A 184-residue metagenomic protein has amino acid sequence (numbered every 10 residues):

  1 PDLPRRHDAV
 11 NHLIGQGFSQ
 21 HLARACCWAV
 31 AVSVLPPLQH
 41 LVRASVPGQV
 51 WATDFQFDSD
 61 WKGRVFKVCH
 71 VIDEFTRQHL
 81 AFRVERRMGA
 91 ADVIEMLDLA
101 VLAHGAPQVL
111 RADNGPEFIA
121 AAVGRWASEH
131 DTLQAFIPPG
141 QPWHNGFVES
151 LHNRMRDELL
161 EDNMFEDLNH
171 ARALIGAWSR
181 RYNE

Functional and structural regions predicted by a protein language model:
P1-E184: Charged DNA-binding/catalytic regions of mobile-element recombinases
